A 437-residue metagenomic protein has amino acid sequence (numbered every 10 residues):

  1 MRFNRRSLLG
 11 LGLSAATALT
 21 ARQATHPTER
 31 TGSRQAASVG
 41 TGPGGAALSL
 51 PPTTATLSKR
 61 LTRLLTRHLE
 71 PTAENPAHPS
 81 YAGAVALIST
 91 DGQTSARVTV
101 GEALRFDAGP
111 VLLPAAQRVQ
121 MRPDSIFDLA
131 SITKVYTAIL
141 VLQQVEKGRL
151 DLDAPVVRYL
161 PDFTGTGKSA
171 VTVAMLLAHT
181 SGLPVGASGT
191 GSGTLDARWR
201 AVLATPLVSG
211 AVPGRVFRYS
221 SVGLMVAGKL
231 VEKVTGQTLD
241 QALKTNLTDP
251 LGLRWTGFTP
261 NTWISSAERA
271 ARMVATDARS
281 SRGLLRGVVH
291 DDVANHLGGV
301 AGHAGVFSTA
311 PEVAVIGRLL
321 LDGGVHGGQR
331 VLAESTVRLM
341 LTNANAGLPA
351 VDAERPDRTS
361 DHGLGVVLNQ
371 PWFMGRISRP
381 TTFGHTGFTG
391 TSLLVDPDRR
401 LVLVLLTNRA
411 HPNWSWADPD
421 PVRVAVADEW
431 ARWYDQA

Functional and structural regions predicted by a protein language model:
M1-A15: N-terminal secretory signal peptides and thylakoid transit peptides that target proteins across membranes
A16-L19, G101-R105, R409-P412: A short acidic/small-residue loop/turn micro-motif
R22-T53: C-terminal segment of N-terminal export signals and the immediately downstream linker at the start of the mature
L57-P76: Short, basic/aromatic recognition patches
E70-Q120, L152, T190-G191, L195 (+2 more regions): A short, well-structured edge-of-sheet supersecondary motif
T72-V85, F106-M175, G210-V222, A301-A304: Short active-site loop at a secondary-structure junction that contains or immediately precedes the catalytic residue(s)
V98, L104, G109, T166-P380: Short, surface-exposed loop or secondary-structure junction motifs that flank catalytic or metal-binding residues
H385-A437: Structured C-terminal helix/loop/strand segments within mature extracytoplasmic catalytic/sensor domains
